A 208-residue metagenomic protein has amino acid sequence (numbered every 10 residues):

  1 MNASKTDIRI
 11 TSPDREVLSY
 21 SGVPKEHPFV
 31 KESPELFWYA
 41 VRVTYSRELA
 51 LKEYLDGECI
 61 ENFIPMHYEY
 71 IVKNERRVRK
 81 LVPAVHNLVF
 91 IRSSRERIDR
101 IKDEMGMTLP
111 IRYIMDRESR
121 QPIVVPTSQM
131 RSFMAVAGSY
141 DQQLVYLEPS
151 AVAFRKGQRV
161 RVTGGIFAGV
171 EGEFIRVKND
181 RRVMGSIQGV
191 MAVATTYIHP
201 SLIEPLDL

Functional and structural regions predicted by a protein language model:
N2-R159, I175-K178, M184-L208: Acidic-enriched and Gly/Ser
G164-A168: Short, charged beta-turn/beta-strand-edge "cap" motif at the junction between a beta-strand and an adjacent loop
